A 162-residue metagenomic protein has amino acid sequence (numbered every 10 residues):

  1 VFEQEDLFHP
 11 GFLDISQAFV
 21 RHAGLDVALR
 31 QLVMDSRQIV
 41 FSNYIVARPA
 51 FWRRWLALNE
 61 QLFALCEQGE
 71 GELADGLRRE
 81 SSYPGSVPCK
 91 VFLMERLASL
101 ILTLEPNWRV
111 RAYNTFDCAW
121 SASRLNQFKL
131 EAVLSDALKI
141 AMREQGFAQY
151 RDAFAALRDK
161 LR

Functional and structural regions predicted by a protein language model:
V1-R162: ER/Golgi luminal nucleotide-sugar-dependent glycosyltransferases, focusing on the catalytic module
